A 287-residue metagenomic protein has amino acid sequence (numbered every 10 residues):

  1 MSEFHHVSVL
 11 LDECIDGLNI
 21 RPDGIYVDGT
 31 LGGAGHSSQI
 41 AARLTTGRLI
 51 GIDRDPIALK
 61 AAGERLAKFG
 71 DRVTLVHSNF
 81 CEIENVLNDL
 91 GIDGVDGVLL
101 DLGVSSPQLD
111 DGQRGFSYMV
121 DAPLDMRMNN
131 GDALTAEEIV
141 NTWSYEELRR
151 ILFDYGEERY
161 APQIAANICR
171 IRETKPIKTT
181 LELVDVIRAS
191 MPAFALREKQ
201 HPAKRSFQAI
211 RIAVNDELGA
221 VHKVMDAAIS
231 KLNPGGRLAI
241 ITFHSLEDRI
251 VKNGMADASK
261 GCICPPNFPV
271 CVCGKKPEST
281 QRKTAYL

Functional and structural regions predicted by a protein language model:
M1-L287: S-adenosyl-L-methionine-dependent methyltransferase catalytic core, i.e., the SAM/SAH-binding region
